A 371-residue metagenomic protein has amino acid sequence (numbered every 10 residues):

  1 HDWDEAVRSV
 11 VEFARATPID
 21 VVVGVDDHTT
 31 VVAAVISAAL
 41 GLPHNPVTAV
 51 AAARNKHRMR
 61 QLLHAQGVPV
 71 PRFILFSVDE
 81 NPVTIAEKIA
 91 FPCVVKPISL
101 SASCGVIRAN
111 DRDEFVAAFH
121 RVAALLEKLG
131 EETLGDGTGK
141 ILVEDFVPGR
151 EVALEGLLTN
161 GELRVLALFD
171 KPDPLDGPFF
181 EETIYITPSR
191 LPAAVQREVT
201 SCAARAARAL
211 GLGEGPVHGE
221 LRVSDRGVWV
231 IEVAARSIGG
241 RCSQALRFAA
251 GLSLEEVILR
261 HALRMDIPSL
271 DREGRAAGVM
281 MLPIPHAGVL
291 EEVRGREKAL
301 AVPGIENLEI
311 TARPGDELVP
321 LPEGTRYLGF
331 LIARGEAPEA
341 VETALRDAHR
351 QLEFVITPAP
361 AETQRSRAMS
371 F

Functional and structural regions predicted by a protein language model:
H1-S77, M280, Y327: Conserved N-proximal alpha/beta basic substrate-recognition cap immediately N-terminal to, or forming the N-lobe
P69-P71, P92-V95, N110-P148, F179-Y185 (+1 more regions): Conserved ATP-binding module of the ATP-grasp superfamily
I85-V95, V165: Acidic/histidine-enriched active-site and ligand-binding environments that engage anionic O-linkages
P97-L100, P178-F179, L321-R326: Short, flexible turn/loop "capping" segments at secondary-structure junctions
I107, A117-R121, E144-D145, E151-P172 (+5 more regions): Beta-strand scaffold of nucleotide-dependent catalytic cores
I107, D145, T187-P188, R247 (+1 more regions): Short, well-ordered beta-strand elements within core beta-sheets of diverse protein domains
R197-G219, D225, A234-E291: Active-site "cap" helix and flanking loop/linker of ATP-utilizing ligase/carboxylase catalytic domains
L259-F371: Peripheral (often C-terminal) accessory segments that flank ATP-dependent C-N-forming ligase machineries
